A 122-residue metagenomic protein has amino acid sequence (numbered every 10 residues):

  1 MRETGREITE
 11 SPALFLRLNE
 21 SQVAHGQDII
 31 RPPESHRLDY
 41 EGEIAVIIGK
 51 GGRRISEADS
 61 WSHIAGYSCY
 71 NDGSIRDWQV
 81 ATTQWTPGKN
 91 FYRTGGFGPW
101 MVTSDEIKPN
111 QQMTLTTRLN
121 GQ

Functional and structural regions predicted by a protein language model:
M1-Q122: Active-site microenvironments in enzyme catalytic cores
